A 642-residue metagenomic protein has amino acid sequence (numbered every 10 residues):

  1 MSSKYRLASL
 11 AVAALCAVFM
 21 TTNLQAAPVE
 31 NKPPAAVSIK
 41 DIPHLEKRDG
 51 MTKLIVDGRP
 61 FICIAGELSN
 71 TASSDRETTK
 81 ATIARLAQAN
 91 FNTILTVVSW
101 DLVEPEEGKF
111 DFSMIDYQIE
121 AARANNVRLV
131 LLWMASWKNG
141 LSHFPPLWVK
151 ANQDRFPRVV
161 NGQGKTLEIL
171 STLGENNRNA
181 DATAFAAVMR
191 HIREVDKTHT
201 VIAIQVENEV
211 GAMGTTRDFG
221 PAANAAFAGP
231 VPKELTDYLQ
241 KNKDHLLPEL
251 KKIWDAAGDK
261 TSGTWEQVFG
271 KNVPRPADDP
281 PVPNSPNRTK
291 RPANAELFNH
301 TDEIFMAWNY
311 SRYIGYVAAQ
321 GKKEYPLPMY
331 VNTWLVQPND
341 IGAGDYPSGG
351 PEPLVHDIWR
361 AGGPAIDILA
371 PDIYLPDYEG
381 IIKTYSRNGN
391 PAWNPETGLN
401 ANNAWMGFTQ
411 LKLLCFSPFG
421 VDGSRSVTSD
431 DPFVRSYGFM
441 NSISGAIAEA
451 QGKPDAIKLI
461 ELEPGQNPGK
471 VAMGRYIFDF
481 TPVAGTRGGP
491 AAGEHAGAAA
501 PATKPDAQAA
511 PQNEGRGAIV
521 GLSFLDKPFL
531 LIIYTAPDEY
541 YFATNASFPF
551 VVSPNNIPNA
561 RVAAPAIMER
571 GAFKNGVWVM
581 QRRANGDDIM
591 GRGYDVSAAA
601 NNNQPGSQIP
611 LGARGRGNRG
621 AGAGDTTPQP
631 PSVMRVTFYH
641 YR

Functional and structural regions predicted by a protein language model:
A27-N92: N-terminal carbohydrate-binding accessory modules
E30-P33, M406-G493, G497-P554: Aromatic- and carboxylate-lined catalytic core of secreted/periplasmic carbohydrate-active enzymes
C63-S74, V97-I115, G162-T183, H191 (+4 more regions): The substrate-binding groove and active-site-proximal loops of carbohydrate-active enzymes, especially glycoside
A72-Q88, P347-G362, Y378-I381, A404: Short, acidic/polar
T78-N152, Y310-E324: Aromatic-lined substrate-binding rim segments of carbohydrate-active enzymes
D154-H356: Polysaccharide-binding and catalytic clefts of secreted carbohydrate-active enzymes
I314-L327, L354-A450: Catalytic-core region of carbohydrate-active enzymes that cleave or remodel glycosidic bonds
G489-G493, G497, P501-L522, E539-R642: C-terminal beta-sandwich/jelly-roll accessory domains of carbohydrate-active enzymes
